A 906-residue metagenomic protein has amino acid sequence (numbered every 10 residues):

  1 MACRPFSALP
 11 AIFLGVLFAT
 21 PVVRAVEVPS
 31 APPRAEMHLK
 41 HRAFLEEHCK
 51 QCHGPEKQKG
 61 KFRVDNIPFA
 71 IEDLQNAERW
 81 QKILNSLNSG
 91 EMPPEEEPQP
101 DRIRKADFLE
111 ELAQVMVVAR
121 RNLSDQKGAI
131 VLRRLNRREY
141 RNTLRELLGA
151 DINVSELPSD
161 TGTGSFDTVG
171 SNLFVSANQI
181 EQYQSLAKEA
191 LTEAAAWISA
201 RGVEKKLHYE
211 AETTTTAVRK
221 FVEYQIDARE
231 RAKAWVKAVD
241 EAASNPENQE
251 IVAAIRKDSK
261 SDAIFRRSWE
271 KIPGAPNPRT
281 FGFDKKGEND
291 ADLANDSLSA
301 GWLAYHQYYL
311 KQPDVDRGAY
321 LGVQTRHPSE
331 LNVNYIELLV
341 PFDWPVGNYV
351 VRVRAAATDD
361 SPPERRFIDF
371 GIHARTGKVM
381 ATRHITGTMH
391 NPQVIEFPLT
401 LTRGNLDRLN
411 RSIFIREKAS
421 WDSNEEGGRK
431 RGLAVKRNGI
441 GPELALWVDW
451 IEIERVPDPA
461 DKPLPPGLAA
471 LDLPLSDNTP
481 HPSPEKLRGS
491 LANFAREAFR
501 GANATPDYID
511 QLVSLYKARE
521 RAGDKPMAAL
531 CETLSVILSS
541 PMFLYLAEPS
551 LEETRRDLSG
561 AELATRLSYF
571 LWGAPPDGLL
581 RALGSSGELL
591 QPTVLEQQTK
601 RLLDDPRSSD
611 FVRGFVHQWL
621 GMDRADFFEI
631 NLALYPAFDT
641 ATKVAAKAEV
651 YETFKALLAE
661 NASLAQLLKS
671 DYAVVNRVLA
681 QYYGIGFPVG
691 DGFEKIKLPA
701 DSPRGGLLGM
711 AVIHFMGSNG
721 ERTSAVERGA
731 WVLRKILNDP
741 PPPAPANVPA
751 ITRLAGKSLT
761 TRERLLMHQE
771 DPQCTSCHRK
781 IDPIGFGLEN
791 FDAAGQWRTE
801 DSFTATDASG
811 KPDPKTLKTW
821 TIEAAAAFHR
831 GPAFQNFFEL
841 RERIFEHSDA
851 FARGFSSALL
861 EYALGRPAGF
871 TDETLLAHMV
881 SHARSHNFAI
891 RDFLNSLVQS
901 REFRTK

Functional and structural regions predicted by a protein language model:
M1-S7: N-terminal secretory signal peptides that target proteins for export/translocation
S7-P21: Bacterial N-terminal signal peptides
V23-F62, L74-E91, E95-K906: Low-complexity, glycine/serine/threonine/alanine-rich intrinsically disordered linker and propeptide segments
